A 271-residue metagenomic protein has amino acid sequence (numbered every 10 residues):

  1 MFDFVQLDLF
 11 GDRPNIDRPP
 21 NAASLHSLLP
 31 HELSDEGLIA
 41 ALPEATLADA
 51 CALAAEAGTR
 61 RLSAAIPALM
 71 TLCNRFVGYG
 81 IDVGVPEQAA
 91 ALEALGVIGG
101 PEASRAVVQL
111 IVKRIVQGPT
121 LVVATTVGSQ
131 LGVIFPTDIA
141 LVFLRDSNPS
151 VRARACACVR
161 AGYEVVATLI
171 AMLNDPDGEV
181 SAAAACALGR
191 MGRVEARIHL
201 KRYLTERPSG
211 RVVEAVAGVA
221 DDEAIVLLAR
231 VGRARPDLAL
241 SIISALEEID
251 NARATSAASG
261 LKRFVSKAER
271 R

Functional and structural regions predicted by a protein language model:
M1, R270-R271: Short intrinsically disordered terminal tails
L7-P30, A40, A48-S63, T71 (+12 more regions): Structural detector for internal amphipathic alpha-helices that build alpha-solenoid repeat scaffolds
F76-I81, R114: Helix-loop junctions that connect tandem helical modules in alpha-solenoid scaffolds
V108, A258-K262: Alpha-helical repeat scaffolds
